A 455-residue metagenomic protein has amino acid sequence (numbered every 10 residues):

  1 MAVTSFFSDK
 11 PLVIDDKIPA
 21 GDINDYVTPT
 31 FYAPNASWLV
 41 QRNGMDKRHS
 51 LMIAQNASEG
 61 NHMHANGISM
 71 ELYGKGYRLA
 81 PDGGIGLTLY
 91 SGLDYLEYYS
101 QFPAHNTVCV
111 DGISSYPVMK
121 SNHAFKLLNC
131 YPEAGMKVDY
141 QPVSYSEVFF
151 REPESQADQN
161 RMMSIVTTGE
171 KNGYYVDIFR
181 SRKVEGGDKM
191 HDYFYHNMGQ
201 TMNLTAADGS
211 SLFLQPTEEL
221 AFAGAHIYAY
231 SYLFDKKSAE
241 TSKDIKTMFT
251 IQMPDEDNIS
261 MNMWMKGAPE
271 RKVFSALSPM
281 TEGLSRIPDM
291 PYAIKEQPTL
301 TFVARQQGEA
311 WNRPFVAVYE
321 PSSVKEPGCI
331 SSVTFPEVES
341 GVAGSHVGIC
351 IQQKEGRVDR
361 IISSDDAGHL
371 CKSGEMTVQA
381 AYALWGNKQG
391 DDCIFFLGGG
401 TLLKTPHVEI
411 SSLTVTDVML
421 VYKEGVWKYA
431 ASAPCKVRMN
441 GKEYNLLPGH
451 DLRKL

Functional and structural regions predicted by a protein language model:
M1-D25, P29, D257-S285: Acidic, glycine-rich loop-and-strand cores that form catalytic or ligand-binding grooves in diverse globular domains
A2-E218, E309-W311, A317-K325, T334-G341: Catalytic and substrate-binding regions of extracellular carbohydrate-active enzymes, especially polysaccharide lyases
S50-A57, L79-G84, K120-S121, N160-M163 (+6 more regions): Short amphipathic beta-strand/extended segments with alternating polar/hydrophobic composition
D94, T205-E218, T281-K295, L447-L455: Solvent-exposed beta-strand/loop surfaces of large extracellular or lumenal domains
S146-F149, T247-F249, G344-Q353: Short, hydrophobic/proline-enriched secondary-structure or compact coil segments at domain edges
Y193-Y195, M261-K266, S275-M290, R313-V324: Short, hydrophobic/aromatic-enriched beta-strand segments in well-ordered soluble domains
F194-R271: Polysaccharide-binding surfaces and accessory modules of carbohydrate-active proteins
F302-R313, Y319-L455: Non-catalytic terminal regions with compositionally biased, polar/charged low complexity
